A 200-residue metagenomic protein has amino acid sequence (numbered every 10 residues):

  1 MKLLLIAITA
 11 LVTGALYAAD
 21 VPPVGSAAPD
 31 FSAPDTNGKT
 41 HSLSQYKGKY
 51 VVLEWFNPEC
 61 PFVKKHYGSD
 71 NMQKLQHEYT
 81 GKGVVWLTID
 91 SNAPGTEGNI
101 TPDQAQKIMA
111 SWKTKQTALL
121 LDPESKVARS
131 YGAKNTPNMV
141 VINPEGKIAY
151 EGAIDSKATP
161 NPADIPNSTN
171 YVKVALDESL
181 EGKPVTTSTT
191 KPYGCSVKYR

Functional and structural regions predicted by a protein language model:
M1-L5: Positively charged n-region of N-terminal signal peptides that target proteins for export
A10-D30: N-proximal helix/coil linker or "cap" segments that precede and/or mark the start of modular domains
F31-V51: A short beta-strand-turn-helix
S44-K64, L176: Short active-site neighborhood of thiol/selenol oxidoreductases, capturing the structured segment around
G48-V51, G81-W86, T114-T117, P144-K147: Loop/turn elements at helix/coil->beta-strand transitions in domains of secreted/extracellular proteins
K64-W112, P123-S130: Structural microenvironment flanking redox-active thiols in thiol-disulfide oxidoreductases
Q106-I148: Short, internal strand/loop/helix patches that form the active-site neighborhood or redox-interaction surface
V141-R200: Thiol-/selenol-based redox modules, centered on thioredoxin-like and closely related oxidoreductase domains
